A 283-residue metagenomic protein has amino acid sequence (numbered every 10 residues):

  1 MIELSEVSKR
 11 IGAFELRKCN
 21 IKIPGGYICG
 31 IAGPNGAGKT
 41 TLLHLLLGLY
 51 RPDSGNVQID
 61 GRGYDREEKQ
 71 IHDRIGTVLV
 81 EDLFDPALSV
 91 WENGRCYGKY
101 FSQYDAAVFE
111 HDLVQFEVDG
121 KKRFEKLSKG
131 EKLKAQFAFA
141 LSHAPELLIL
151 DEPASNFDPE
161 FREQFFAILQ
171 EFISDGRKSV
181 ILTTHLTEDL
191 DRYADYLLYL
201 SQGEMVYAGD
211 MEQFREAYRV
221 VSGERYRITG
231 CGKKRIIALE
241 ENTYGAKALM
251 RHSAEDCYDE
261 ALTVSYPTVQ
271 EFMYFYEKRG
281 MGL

Functional and structural regions predicted by a protein language model:
A32-P34: The feature captures the beta-strand-to-loop junction immediately N-terminal to the Walker
L47: Helix-to-loop junction immediately C-terminal to a conserved catalytic motif
G55-G63, Q70-I71: Conserved ABC transporter NBD signature motif
L79-A135: ABC-family P-loop ATPase nucleotide-binding domains
L148-E152: Catalytic Walker B motif of ABC-type/P-loop ATPase nucleotide-binding domains
F166-I181, H185-M250: ABC transporter nucleotide-binding domain
I236-L283: C-terminal coupling/interaction segments
